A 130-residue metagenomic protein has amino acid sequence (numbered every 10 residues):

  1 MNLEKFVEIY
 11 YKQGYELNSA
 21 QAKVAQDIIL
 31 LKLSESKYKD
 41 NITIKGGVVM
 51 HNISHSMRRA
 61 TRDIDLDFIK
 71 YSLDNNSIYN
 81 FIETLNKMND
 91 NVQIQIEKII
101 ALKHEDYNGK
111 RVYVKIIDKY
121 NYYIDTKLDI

Functional and structural regions predicted by a protein language model:
M1-I130: Compositionally biased terminal segments of proteins
